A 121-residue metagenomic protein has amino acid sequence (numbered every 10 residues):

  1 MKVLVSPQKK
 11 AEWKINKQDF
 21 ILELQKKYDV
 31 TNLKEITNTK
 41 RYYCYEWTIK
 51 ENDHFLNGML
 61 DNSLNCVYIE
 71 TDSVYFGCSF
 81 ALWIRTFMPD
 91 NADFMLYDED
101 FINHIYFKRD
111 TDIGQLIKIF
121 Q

Functional and structural regions predicted by a protein language model:
M1-D29: Short, extreme N-terminal segment that most often corresponds to the first beta-strand
M1-K10, T37-E46, I84: Short N-terminal secondary-structure initiator segments
V3-V5, L24, G58, V67-I69 (+2 more regions): Hydrophobic beta-strand residues in large extracellular and virion-surface proteins
K10, S73-F76: Helix N-cap motif at beta-to-alpha junctions
L22-T31, R85-A92: A common structural junction motif
K26-V74: Short, intrinsically disordered low-complexity segments
L82, T86-Q121: Acidic, proline/glycine-rich low-complexity IDRs
